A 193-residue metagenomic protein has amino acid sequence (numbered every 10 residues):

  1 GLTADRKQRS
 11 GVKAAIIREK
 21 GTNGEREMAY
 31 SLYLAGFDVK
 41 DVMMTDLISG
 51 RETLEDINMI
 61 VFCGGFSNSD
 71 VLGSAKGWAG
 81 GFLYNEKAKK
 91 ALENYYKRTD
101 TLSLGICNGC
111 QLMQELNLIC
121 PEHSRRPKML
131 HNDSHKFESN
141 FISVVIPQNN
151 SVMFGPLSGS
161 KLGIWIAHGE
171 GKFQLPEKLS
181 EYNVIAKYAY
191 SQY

Functional and structural regions predicted by a protein language model:
G1-I106, C110-E122, L130-S139, V145 (+1 more regions): N-terminal beta1-alpha1 cap of cysteine-dependent amidohydrolase-like domains
G50-E52, E93-N94, R126-Y193: Amide-donor transfer/coupling interface in amidating biosynthetic enzymes
